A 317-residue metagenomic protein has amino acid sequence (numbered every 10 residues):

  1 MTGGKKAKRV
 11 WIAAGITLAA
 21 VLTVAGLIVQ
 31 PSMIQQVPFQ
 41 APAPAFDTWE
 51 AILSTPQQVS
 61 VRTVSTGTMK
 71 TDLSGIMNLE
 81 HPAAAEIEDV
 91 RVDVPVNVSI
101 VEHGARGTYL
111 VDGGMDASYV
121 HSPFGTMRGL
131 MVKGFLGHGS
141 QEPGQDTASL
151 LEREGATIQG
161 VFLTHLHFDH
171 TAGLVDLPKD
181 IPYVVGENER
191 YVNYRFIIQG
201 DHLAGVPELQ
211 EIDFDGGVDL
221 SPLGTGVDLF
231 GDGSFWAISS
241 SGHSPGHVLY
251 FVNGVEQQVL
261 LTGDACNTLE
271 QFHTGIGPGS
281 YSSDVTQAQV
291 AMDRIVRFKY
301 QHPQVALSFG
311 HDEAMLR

Functional and structural regions predicted by a protein language model:
G3-Q145, Q257-G263, Y300: Metallo-beta-lactamase
D72, L166-A172, Y191, S244-V248 (+2 more regions): Active-site environment of divalent metal-dependent phosphoester hydrolases
N97-I100, D228, V248-F251: Short acidic loop-to-beta-strand element that houses the catalytic metal-binding Asp/Glu of nuclease active sites
L110-D112, G160-H165, V185-G186, S239-G242 (+3 more regions): Active-site neighborhood of phospho(di)ester-bond hydrolases with catalytic His/Asp-centered motifs
A117, V132-S149, V255-R317: Cap/insert and terminal regions of metallo-dependent hydrolase folds
F124-V184: Active-site metal-binding motif and surrounding structural segment of the metallo-beta-lactamase
G139-A156, G186-S239, S283-Q304: Metallo-beta-lactamase
G231-S239, H247-G254, L261, A265-N267 (+1 more regions): Extracytoplasmic/luminal low-complexity segments enriched in Pro/Gly and acidic/polar residues that act as flexible
